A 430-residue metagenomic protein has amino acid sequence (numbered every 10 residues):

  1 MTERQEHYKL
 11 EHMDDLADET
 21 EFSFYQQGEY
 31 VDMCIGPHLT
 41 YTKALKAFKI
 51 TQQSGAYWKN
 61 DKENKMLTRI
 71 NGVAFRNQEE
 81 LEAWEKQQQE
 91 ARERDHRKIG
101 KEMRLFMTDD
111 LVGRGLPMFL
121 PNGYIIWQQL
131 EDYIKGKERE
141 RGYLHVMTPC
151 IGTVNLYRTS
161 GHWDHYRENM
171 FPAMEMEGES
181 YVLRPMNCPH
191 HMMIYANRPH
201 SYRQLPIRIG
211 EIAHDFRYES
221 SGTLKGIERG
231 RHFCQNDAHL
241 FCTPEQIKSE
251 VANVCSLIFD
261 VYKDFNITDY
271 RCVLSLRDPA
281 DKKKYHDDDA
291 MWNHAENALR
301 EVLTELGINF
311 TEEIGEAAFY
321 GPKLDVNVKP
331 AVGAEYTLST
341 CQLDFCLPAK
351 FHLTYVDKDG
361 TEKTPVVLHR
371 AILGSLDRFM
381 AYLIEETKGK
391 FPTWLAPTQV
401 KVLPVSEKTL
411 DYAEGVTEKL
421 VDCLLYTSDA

Functional and structural regions predicted by a protein language model:
M1-S428: NTP/phosphate- and nucleic-acid-binding module
